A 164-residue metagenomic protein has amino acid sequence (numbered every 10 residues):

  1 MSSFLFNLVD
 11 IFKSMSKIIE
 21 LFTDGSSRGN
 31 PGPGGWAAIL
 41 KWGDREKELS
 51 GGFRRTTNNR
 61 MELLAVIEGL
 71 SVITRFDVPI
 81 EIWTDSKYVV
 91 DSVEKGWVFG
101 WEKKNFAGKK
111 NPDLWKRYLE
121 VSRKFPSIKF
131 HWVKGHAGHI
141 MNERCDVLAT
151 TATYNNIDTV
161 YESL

Functional and structural regions predicted by a protein language model:
M1-S14: N-terminal amphipathic/basic-hydrophobic helices that include classical n-h-c signal peptides and signal-anchor
S3-F6, E20, N142: Short linear motifs centered on Gly/Pro in flexible linkers and helix caps
F4-N7, V147, S163: Acidic/proline-rich low-complexity IDRs
I11-L64, L70-V78, T151-L164: RNase H-like nuclease fold core
T23-P33, I67-R144, L148, T153 (+1 more regions): RNase H catalytic domain
